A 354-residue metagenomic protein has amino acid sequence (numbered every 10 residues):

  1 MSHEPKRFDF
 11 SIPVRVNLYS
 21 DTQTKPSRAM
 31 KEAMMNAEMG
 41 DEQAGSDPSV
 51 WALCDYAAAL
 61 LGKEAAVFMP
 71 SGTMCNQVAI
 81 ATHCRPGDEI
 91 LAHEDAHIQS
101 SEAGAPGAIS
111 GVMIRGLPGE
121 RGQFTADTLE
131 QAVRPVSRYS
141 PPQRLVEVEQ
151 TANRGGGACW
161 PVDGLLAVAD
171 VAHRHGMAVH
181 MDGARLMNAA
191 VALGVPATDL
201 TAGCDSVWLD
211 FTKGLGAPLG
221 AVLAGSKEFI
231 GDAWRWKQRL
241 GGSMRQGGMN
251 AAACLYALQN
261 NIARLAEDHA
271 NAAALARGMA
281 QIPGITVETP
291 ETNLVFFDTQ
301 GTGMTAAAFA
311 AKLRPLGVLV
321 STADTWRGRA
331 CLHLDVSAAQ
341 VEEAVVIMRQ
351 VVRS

Functional and structural regions predicted by a protein language model:
S2-L316, S321-V336, E343-S354: Conserved PLP-enzyme active-site core in the AAT-like
